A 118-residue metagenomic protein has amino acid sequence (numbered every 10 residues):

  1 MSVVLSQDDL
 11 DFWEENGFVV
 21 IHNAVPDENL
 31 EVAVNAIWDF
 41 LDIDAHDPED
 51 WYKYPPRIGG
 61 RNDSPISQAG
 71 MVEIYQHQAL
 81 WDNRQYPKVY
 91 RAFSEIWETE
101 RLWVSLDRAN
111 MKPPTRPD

Functional and structural regions predicted by a protein language model:
S2-E15, H22-D118: Non-heme Fe(II)-dependent double-stranded beta-helix
